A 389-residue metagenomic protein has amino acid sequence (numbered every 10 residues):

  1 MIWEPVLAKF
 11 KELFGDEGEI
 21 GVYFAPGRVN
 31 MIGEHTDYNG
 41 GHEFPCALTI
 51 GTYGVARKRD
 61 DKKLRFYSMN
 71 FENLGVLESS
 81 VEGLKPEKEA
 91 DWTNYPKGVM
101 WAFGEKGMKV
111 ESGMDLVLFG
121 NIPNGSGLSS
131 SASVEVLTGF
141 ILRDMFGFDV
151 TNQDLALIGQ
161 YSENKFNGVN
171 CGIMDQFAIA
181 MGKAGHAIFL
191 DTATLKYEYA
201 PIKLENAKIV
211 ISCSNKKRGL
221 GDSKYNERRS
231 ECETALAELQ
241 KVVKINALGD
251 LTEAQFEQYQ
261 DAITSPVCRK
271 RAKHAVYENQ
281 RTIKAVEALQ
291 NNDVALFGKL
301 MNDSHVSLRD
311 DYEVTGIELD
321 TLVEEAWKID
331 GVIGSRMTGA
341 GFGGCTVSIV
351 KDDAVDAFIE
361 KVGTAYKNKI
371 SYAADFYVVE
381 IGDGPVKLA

Functional and structural regions predicted by a protein language model:
M1-R28, Y53-E89, H186-G334, I349-A389: C-terminal nucleotide
M1-Y23, V29-G33, N39-H42, N73 (+5 more regions): Gly/Ser-rich oxyanion-binding loop with an adjacent helix/lid that shapes the negatively charged ligand pocket
G33-H35, A47-L48: N-terminal cofactor/phosphate-binding cores enriched in small/glycine residues, especially glycine-rich loops such as
G40-A47, R228-R229: Short Gly/aromatic-enriched secondary-structure transition segments
P45-A47, V55-K58, G107-M108: Short, charge-rich binding segments
G51-Y53, G113: Extracellular structured ligand-interaction cores
A132-S133, C345-I349: FabD-like malonyl-/acyl-CoA
